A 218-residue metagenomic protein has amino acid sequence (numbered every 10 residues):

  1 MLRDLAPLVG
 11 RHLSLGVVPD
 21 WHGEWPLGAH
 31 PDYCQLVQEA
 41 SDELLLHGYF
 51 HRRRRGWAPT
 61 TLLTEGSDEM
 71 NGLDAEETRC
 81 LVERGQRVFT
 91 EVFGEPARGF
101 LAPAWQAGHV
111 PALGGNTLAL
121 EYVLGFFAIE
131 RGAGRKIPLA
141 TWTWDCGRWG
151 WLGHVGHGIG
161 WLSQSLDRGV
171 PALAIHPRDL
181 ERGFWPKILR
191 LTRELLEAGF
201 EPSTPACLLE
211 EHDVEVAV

Functional and structural regions predicted by a protein language model:
M1, V18-D32, L101-V110, D145-V155 (+1 more regions): Acidic-and-aromatic substrate-binding clefts and catalytic sites of carbohydrate-active enzymes
M1-E43, P96, F184: Active-site beta->alpha N-cap acidic-glycine motif
L2-R3, H30-C34, V82-Q86, A112 (+1 more regions): Generic structural signal for well-ordered alpha-helices, preferentially at hydrophobic/aromatic core positions
V9-V17, Y122-V123, P177-V218: C-terminal domain-boundary segment and adjacent tail
L13-L15, L44-H47, R98-F100, Y122-L124 (+3 more regions): Hydrophobic faces of well-ordered beta-strands that scaffold small-molecule active sites in alpha/beta enzyme cores
R54-E65: Short, flexible, mixed-charge acidic loops at enzyme active sites
G72-D145, E181, W185-P186: Catalytic domains of cell-wall/extracellular-matrix polysaccharide-remodeling enzymes, centered on de-N-acetylation
I137-G183: A conserved mid-domain beta-alpha-beta active-site/ligand-binding segment of alpha/beta enzyme cores
